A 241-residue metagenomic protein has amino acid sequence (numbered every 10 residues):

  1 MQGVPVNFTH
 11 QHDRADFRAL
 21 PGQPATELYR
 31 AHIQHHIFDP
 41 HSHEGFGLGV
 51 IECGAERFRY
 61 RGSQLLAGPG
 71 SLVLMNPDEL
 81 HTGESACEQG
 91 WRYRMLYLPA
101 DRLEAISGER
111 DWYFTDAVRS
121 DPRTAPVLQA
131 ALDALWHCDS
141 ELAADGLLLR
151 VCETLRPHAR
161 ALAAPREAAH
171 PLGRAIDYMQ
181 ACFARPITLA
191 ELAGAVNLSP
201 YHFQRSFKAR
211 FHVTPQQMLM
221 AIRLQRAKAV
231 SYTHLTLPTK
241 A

Functional and structural regions predicted by a protein language model:
G3-W112: N-terminal regulatory/effector-sensing and dimerization cores that precede helix-turn-helix DNA-binding domains
E44, A168, L172, M220: Short, conserved glycine- and acidic-residue-centered signature motifs in active-site or ligand-binding loops
E52, L128-W136, I176, Q180-F183 (+1 more regions): Regular secondary-structure segments
L80-A86, P157-A159, K208: Sigma70-family region 2
S85, W136, R160-A164, F183-A184 (+1 more regions): Short, flexible helix-adjacent loops and helix caps
S107-R166, D177: Amphipathic alpha-helical segments enriched in hydrophobic/aromatic residues interleaved with Lys/Arg
T154, R174, Y178-Q225, L235: Basic/polar phosphate-binding segments, predominantly the helix-turn-helix DNA-binding elements of transcriptional
Y232-A241: Conserved small/polar residues in nucleotide/adenosyl-binding loops
